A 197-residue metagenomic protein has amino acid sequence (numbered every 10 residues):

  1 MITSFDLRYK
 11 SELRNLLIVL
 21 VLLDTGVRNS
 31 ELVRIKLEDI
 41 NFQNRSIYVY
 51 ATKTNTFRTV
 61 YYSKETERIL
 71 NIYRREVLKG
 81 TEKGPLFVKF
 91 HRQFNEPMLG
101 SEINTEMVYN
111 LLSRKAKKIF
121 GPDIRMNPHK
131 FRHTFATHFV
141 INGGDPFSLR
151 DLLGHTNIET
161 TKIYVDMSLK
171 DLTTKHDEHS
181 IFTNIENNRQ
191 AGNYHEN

Functional and structural regions predicted by a protein language model:
M1-N197: Conserved catalytic core of the tyrosine transesterase superfamily
